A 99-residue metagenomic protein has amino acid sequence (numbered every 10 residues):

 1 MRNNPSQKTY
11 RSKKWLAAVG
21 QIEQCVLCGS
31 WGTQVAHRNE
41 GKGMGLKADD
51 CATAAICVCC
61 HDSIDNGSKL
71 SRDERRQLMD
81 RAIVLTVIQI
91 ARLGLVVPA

Functional and structural regions predicted by a protein language model:
M1-K14, V97-A99: Arg/Lys-rich, low-complexity, intrinsically disordered N-terminal tails that contact nucleic acids
P5-Q7, E40, K47: Peripheral peptide segments
Y10-A36, C59: Short cysteine-rich loop/turn motifs with clustered Cys
G32-N39, N66-L70: Short Cys/His-rich "knuckle" micro-motifs
M44-A52, D62-A99: Polybasic, low-complexity binding patches
A54-V58: Cysteine-rich micro-motifs
